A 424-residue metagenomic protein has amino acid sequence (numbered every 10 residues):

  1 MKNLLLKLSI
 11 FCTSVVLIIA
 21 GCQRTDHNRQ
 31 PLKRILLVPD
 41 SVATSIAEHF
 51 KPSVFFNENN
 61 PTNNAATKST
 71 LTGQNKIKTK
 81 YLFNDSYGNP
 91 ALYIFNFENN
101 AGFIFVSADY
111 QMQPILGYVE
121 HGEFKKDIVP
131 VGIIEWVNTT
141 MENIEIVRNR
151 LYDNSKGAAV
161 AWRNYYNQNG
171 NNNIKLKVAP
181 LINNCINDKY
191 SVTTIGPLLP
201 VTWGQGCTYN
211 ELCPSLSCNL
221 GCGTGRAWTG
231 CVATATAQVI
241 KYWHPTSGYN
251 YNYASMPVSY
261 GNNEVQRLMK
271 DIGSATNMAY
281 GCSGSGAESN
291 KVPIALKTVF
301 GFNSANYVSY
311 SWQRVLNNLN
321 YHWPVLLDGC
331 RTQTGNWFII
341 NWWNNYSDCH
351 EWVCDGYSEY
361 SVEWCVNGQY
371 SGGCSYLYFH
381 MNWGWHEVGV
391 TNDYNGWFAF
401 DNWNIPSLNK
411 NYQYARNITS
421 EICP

Functional and structural regions predicted by a protein language model:
M1-K2, L6-L8, T13-V38: Bacterial Sec-dependent N-terminal signal peptides
R29-S69, N75, S86-G88, I104 (+3 more regions): Cys-His-centered catalytic/binding microenvironment captured across papain-like cysteine peptidases and homologous
L37-S41, G225-T234, G286-N290, S309: Soluble non-cytosolic domains of exported or imported proteins
H49-S53, D109, T234-T246, T298-V299: Structured segments of extracytoplasmic/periplasmic soluble domains in secreted or envelope-associated proteins
K80-N100, N306-L377: Active-site-adjacent substructure of cysteine-protease-like catalytic cores
I94-F95, F105, G230-K241, L268-D271 (+5 more regions): Structural recognition of the beta-strand scaffold that forms the well-ordered cores of secreted hydrolase catalytic
N100-A101, M112, R226, Q238 (+6 more regions): Solvent-exposed loop/turn segments at secondary-structure junctions within structured extracellular/periplasmic domains
I115, K125, G132-S285: Active-site-adjacent structural segments surrounding the nucleophilic cysteine of cysteine proteases and isopeptidases
